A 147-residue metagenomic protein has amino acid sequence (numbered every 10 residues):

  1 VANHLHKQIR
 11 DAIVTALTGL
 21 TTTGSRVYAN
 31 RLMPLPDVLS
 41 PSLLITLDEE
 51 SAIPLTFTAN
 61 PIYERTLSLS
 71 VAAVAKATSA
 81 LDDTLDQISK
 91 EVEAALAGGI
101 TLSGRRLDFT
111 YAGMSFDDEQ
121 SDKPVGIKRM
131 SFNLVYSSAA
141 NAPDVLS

Functional and structural regions predicted by a protein language model:
V1-L39, E49-S147: Charged, amphipathic alpha-helical segments and their flanking helix caps
P41-I45: A short glycine-rich, His/Asp/Glu-containing loop-to-beta-strand
